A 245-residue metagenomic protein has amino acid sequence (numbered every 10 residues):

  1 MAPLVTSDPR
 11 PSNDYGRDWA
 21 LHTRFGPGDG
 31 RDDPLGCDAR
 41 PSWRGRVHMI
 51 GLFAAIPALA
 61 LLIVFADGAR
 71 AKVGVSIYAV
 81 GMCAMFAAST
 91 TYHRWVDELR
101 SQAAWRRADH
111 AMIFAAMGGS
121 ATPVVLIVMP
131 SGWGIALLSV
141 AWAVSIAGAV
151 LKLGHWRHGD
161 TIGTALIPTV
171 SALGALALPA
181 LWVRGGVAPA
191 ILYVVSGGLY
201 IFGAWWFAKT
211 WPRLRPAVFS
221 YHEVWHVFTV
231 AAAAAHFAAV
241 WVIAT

Functional and structural regions predicted by a protein language model:
A2-T245: Multi-pass alpha-helical transmembrane bundles in non-GPCR membrane proteins that perform intramembrane catalysis
